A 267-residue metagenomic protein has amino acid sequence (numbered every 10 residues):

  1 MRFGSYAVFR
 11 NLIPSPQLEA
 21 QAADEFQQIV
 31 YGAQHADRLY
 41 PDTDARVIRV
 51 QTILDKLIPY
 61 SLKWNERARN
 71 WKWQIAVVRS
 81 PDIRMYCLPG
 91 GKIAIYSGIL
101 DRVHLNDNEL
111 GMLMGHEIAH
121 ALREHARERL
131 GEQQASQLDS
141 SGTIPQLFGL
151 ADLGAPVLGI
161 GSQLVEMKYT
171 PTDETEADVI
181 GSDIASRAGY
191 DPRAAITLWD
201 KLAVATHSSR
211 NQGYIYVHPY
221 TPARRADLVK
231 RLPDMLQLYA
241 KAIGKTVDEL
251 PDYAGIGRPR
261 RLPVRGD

Functional and structural regions predicted by a protein language model:
M1-D267: A Zn2+-metalloprotease active-site environment signal
